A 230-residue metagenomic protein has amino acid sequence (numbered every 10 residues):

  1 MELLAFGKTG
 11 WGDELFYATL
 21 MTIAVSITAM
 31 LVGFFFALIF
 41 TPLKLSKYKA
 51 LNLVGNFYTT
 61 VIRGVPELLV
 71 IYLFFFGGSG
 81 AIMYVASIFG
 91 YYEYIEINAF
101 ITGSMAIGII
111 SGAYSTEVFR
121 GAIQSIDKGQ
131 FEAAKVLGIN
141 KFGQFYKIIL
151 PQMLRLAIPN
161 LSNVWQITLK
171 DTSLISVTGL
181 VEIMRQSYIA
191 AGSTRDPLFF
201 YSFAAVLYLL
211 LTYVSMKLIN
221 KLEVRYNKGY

Functional and structural regions predicted by a protein language model:
M1-Y230: Transmembrane alpha-helices and adjacent helix-loop boundaries
